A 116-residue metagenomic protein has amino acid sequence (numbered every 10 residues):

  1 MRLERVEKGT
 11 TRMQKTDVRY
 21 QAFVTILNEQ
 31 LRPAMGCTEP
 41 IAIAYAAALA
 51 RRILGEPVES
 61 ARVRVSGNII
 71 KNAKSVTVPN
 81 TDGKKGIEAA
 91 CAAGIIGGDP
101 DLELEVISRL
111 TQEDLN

Functional and structural regions predicted by a protein language model:
R2-R12: Short, Lys/Arg-enriched N-terminal segments with co-localized hydrophobic residues within the first ~10-30 amino acids
R12-N116: Generic N-terminal targeting/processing segments that precede catalytic cores or assembly contacts
